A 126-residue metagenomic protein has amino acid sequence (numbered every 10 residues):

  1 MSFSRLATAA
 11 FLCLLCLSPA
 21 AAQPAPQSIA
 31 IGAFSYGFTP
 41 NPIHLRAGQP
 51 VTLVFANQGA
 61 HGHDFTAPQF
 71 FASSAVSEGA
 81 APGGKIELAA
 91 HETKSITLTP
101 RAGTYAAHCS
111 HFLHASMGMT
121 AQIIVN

Functional and structural regions predicted by a protein language model:
M1-L6: Positively charged n-region of N-terminal signal peptides that target proteins for export
T8-S18: Bacterial N-terminal signal peptides
A21-N126: Extracytoplasmic copper-binding redox domains, predominantly the cupredoxin/blue-copper superfamily
